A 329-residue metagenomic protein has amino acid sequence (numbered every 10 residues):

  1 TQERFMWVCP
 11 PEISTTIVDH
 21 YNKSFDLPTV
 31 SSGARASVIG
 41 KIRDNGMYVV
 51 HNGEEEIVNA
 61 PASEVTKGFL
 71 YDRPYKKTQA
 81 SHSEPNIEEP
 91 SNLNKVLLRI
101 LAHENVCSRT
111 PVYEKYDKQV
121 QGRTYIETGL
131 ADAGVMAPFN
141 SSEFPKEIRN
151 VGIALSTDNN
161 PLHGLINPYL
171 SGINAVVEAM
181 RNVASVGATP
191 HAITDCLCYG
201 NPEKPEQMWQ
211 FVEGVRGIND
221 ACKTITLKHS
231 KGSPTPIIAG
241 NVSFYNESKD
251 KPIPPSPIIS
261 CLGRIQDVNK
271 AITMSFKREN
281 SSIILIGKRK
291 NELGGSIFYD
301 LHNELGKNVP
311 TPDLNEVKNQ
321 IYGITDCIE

Functional and structural regions predicted by a protein language model:
T1-E329: Glycine/proline-enriched, intrinsically flexible loops and inter-domain linkers
